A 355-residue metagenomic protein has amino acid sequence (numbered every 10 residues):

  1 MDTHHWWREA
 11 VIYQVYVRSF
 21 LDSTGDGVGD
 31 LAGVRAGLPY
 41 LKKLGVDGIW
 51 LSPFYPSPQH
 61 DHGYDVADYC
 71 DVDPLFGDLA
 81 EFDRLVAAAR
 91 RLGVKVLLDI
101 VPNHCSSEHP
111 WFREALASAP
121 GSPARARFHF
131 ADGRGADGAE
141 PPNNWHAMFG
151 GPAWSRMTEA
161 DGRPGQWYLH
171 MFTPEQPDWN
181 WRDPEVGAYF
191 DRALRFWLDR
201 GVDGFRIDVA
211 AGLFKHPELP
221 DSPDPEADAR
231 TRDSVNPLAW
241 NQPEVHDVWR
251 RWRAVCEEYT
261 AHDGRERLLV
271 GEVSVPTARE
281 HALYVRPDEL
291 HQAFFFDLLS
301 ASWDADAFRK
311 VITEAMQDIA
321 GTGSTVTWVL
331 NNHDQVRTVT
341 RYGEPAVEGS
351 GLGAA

Functional and structural regions predicted by a protein language model:
M1-A355: Active-site and adjacent substrate-binding regions of carbohydrate-active enzymes
